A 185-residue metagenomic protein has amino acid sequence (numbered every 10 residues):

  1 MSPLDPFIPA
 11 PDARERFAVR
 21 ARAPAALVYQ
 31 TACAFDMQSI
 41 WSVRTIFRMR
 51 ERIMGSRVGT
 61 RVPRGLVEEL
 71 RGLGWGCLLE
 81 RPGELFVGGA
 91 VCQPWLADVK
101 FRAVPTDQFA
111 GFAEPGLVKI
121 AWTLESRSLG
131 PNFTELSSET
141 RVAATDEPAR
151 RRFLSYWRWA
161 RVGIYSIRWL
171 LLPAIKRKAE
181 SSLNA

Functional and structural regions predicted by a protein language model:
M1-L78: Hydrophobic ligand-binding cavity/cleft-lining segments
A26, M37, C92-W95, R141-A143: Short, solvent-exposed loop/turn segments at secondary-structure junctions
L27, L85-V87, E135-S137: General beta-strand recognition
F35, S39, L85-C92, R102-P105 (+3 more regions): Glycine-rich, low-complexity intrinsically disordered segments
G74-N132: Hydrophobic-ligand binding "helix-grip"
T106-I164, I175: Beta-strand/loop substructures that line and gate deep hydrophobic ligand-binding cavities in soluble
W169, K176-R177: Well-ordered alpha/beta subsegment
R177-A185: Generic C-terminal helix-cap and adjacent flexible tail
